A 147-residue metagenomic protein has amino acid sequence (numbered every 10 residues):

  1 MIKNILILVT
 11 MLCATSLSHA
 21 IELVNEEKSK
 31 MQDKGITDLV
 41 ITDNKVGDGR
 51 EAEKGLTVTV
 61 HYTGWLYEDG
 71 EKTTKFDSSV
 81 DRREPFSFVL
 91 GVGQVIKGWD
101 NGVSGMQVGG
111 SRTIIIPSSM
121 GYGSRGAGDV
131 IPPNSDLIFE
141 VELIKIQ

Functional and structural regions predicted by a protein language model:
I2-Q147: Cross-family detector of peptidyl-prolyl cis-trans isomerase
